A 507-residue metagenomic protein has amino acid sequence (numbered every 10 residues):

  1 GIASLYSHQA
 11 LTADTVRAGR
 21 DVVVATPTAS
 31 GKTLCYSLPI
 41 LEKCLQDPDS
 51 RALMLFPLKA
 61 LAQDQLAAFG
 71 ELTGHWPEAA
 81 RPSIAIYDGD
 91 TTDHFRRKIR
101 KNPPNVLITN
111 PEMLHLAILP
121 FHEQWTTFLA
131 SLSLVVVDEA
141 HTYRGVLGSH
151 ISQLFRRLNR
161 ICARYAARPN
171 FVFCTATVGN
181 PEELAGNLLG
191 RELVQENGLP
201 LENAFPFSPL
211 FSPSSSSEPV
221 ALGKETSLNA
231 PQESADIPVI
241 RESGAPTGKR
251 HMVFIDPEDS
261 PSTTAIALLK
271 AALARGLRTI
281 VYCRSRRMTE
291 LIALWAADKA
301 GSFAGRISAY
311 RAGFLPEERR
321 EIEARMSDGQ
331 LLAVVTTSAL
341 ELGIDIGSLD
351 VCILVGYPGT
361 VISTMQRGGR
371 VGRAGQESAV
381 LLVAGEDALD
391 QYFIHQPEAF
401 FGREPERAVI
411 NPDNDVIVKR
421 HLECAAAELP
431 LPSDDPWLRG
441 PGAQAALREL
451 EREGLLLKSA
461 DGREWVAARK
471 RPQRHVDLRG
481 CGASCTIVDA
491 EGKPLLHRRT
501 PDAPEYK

Functional and structural regions predicted by a protein language model:
G1-H8: Pre-P-loop entry segment of helicase/translocase ATPase cores
S4, R17-A18, V23, P39-F56 (+6 more regions): Helicase motor core with emphasis on the C-terminal RecA-like subdomain
H8-D14: Pre-Walker A adenine-sensing motif
T28: The conserved Walker
K32: Conserved lysine of the Walker
C35-Y36: Hydrophobic positions on the alpha1 helix immediately C-terminal to the Walker A/P-loop
P219: Cationic, low-complexity basic patches in intrinsically disordered or flexible, solvent-exposed regions
L456-K507: Conserved nucleotide-binding/hydrolysis modules and their immediate coupling elements across P-loop/ASCE NTPase motors
